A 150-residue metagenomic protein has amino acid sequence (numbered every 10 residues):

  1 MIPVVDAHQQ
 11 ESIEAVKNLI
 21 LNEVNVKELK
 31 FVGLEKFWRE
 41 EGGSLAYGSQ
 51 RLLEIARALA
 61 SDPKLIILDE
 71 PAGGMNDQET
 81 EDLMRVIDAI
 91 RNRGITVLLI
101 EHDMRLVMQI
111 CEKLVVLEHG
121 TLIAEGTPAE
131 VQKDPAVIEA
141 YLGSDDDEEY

Functional and structural regions predicted by a protein language model:
M1-Y150: Glycine-rich phosphate-binding loops of nucleotide-dependent enzymes
